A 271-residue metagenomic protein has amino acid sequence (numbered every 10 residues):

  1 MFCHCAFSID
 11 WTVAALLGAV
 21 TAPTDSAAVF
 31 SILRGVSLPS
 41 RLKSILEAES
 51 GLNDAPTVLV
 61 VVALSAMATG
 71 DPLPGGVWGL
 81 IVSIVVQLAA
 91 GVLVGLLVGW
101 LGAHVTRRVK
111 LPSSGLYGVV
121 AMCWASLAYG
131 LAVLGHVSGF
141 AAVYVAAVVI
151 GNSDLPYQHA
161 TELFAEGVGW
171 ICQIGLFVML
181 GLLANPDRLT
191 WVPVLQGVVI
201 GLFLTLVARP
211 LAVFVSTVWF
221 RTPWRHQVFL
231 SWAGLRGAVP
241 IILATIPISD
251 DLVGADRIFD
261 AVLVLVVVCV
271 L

Functional and structural regions predicted by a protein language model:
M1-L271: Transmembrane helical cores of multi-pass secondary ion antiporters/exchangers
